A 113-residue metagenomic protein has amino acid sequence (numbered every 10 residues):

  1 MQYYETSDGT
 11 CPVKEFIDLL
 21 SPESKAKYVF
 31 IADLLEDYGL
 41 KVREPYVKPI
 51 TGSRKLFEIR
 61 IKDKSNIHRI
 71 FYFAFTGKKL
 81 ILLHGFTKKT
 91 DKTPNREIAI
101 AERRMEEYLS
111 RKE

Functional and structural regions predicted by a protein language model:
M1-I67, T76-L80, T87-E113: Basic, Lys/Arg-enriched alpha-helical interface segments
